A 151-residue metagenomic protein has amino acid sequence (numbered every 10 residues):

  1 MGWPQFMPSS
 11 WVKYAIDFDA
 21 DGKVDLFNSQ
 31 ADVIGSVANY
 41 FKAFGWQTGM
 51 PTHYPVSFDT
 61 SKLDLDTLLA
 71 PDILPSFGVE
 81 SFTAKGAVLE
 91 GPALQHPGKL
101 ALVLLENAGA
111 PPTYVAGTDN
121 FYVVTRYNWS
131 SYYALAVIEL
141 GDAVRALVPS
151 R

Functional and structural regions predicted by a protein language model:
M1-L100: Flexible, glycine-rich surface segments
D59-R151: C-terminal soluble interaction/assembly domains
